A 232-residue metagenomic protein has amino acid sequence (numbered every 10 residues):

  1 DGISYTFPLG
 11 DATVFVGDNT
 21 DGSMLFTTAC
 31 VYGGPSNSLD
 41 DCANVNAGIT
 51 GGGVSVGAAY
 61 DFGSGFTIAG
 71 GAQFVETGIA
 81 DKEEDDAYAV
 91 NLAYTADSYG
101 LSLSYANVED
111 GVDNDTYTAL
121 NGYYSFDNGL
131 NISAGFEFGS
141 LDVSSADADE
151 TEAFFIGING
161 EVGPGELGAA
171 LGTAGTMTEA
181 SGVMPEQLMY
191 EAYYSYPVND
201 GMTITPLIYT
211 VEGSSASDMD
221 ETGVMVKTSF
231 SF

Functional and structural regions predicted by a protein language model:
D1-V75, A93-D97, A148, F155-T178: Outer membrane beta-barrel
L9, T20, L25, A29 (+5 more regions): Transmembrane beta-barrel domains of bacterial outer-membrane proteins
V16-T20, G70-F74, L103-N107, A134-F138 (+3 more regions): Transmembrane beta-barrel strands of outer-membrane/channel proteins
N44-N46, A80, G122, A146 (+3 more regions): Outer-membrane beta-barrel proteins
S64-G65, E83, A87-M189: Detector for outer-membrane/organellar transmembrane beta-barrel domains, recognizing the amphipathic beta-strand
G70-E84, S214-D220: C-terminal/domain-terminus segments
Q187-T203, L207-G213, S229-F232: Extracellular low-complexity, Gly/Ser/Thr-rich intrinsically disordered linkers and protease-sensitive activation/hinge
D220-F232: Outer-membrane beta-barrel "beta-signal"
